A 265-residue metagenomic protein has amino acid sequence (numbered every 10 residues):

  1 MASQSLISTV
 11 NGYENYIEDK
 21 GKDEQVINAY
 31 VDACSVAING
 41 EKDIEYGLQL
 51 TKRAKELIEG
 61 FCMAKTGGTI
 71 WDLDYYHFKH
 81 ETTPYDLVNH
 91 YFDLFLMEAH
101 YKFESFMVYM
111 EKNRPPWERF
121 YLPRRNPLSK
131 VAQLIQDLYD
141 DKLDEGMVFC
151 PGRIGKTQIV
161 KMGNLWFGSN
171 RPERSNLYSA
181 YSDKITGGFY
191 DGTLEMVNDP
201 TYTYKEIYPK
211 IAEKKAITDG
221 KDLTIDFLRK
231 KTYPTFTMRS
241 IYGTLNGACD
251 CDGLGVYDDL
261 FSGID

Functional and structural regions predicted by a protein language model:
A2-L143: N-terminal accessory segments
D141-M147, R174: Pre-Walker A (Motif I) flank of P-loop NTPase domains
V148-C150, Y178: Hydrophobic anchor at the beta1->P-loop junction of P-loop NTPases
P151-G155: Walker A/P-loop nucleotide-binding motif
K156-G163: Hydrophobic positions on the alpha1 helix immediately C-terminal to the Walker A/P-loop
S179-Y242: Conserved nucleotide-state-sensing and coupling region of NTP-binding domains
F227, G253-D265: Signature of the SF2 helicase/ATPase Hel1-core->accessory helical subdomain module
K230-K231, G243-G253: Short basic/glycine-enriched coil/helix segment immediately N-terminal to the Walker B
